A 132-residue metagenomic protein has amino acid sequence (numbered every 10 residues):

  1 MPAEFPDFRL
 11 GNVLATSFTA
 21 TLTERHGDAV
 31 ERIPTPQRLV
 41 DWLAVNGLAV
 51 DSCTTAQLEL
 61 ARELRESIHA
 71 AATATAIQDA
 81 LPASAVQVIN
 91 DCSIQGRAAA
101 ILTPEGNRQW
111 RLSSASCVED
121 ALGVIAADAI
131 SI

Functional and structural regions predicted by a protein language model:
M1-I132: Short helix-coil boundary/hinge micro-motifs
